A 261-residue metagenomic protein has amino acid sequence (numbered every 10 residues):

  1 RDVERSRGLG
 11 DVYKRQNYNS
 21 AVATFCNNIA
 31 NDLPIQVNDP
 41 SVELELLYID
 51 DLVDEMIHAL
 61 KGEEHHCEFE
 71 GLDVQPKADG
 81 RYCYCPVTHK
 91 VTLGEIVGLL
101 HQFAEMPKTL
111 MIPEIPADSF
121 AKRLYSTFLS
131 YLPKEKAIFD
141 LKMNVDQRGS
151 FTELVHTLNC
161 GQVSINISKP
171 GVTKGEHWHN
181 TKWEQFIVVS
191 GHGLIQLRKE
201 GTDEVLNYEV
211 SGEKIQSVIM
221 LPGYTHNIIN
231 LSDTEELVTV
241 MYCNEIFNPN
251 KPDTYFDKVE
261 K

Functional and structural regions predicted by a protein language model:
D2-L9, Y13: Single conserved hydrophobic/aromatic residue that forms the stacking wall/gate of nucleotide- or nucleobase-binding
T24-L47, C67, Q75-C85: A conserved pocket-lining segment of Rossmann-fold NAD(P)-dependent short-chain dehydrogenase/reductase
D51, H58-K142: Mid/C-terminal beta-alpha module of Rossmann-like enzyme folds, strongest in SDR-family dehydrogenases/epimerases
E135-E176: A short glycine-rich, His/Asp/Glu-containing loop-to-beta-strand
F151, G175-H177, I195-L197, S217-M220 (+1 more regions): Short beta-strand His + acidic residue motifs that chelate non-heme Fe in jelly-roll/DSBH and cupin folds
T181-E200: Glycine- and acidic-residue-biased ligand/ion/polar-headgroup-sensing regions
E200-P222: Short acidic-glycine-tyrosine-enriched beta hairpin
G201-E204, I229-K261: Double-stranded beta-helix
